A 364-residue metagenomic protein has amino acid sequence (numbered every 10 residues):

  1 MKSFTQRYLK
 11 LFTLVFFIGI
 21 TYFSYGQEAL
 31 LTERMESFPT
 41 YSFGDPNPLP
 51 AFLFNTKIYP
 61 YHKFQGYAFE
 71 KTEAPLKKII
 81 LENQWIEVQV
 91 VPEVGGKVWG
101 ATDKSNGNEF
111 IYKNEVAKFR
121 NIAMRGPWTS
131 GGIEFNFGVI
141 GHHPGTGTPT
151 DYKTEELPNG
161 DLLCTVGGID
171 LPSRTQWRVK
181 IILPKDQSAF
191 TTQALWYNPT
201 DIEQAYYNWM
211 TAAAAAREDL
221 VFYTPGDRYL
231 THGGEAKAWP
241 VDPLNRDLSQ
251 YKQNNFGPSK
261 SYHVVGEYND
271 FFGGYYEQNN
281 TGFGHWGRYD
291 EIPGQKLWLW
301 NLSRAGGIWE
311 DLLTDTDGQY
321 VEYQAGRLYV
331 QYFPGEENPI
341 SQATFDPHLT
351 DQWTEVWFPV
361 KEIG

Functional and structural regions predicted by a protein language model:
M1-E28: Bacterial Sec-dependent N-terminal signal peptides
Q27-F43: Short N-terminal segments immediately surrounding and downstream of signal-peptide cleavage
M35-T40, I79-E82, V88, V94-G100 (+3 more regions): A contiguous, surface-exposed recognition patch within enzymatic or periplasmic domains that forms
N47-A74, K78-E82, S130-S188, E218-D219 (+1 more regions): Extended, loop-rich substrate-binding clefts of extracytoplasmic carbohydrate-active enzymes
E93-G107, D170-P172, V360-I363: Short, surface-exposed, low-complexity cationic segments
S105-M124: Active-site-surrounding "flap" and adjacent substrate/cofactor-binding loops of secreted or lumenal enzymes, prototyped
M124-F135, V139, T231-P243: Core domains of carbohydrate- and sulfate-ester-processing enzymes
G168, A194-W196, L349-E362: Short, hydrophobic/aromatic-enriched beta-strand segments in well-ordered soluble domains
